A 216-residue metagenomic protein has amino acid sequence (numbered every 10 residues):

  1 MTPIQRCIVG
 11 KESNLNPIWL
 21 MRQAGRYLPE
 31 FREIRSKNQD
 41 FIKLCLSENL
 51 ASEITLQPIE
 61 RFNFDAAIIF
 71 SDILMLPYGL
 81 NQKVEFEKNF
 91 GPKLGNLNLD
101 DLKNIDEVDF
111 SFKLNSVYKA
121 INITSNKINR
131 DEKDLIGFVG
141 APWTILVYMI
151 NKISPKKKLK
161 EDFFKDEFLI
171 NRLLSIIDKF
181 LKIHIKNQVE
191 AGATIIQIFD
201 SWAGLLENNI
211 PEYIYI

Functional and structural regions predicted by a protein language model:
M1-G79, F86: N-terminal basic, low-complexity leaders that serve as flexible interaction/assembly modules and, when applicable, as
L20-Y27, D72-L74, N89-F90, V139-S154: Short glycine-enriched loops at secondary-structure junctions
F31, Q82-L94, Y148-L159: Short, flexible, mixed-charge acidic loops at enzyme active sites
K37-D40, L99-D109, F163-I170: Short glycine/proline- and acidic residue-enriched helix-loop micro-motifs that form flexible lids or anion-recognition
K43-S47, K113, L173-L174: Short, flexible loop segments at the rims of nucleotide/cofactor-binding pockets, characterized by
Y78-N81, T124: Pocket-flanking alpha-helical
N89-K127: A gly/proline- and charged-residue-enriched helix-loop-helix capping module
S116-I216: Active-site loop segments of alpha/beta catalytic cores
